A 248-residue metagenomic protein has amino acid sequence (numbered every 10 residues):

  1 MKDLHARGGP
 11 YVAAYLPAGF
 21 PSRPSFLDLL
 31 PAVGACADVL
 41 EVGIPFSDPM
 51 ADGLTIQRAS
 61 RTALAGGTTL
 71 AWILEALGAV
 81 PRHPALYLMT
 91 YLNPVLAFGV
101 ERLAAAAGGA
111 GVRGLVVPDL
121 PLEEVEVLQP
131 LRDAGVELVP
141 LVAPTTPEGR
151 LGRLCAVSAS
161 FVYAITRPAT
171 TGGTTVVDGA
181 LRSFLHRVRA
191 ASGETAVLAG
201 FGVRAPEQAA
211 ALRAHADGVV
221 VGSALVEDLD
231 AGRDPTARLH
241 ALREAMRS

Functional and structural regions predicted by a protein language model:
M1-L16, A76-L77, R247: N-terminal amphipathic alpha-helix/helix-capping segment at the start of soluble metabolic enzymes
M1-L4, R23-P24, D48-R58, A65-G78 (+6 more regions): Active-site-adjacent beta->alpha loops and helix N-cap segments on the catalytic face of soluble alpha/beta enzymes
R7-Y15, P81-Y91, L131-V142, V188-G202: Short beta-strand/loop segments at the ligand-binding rim of alpha/beta enzyme cores
A14, V33, L40-G43, A107 (+3 more regions): Conserved, mostly hydrophobic/aromatic
P17-G19, P45-S47, M89-P94, L120 (+4 more regions): Active-site beta-loop-alpha junctions enriched in small/polar residues
R23-G34, T146-A156, A191-S192, A199 (+1 more regions): Catalytic cores of alpha/beta
V39-P49, A110-V116, L120-E124, V162-G172 (+2 more regions): Glycine-rich phosphate-binding active-site loops on the catalytic face of alpha/beta enzymes
H186-A196, R204-S248: Alpha/beta catalytic cores of nucleotide-metabolism and tRNA/nucleoside-modifying enzymes
